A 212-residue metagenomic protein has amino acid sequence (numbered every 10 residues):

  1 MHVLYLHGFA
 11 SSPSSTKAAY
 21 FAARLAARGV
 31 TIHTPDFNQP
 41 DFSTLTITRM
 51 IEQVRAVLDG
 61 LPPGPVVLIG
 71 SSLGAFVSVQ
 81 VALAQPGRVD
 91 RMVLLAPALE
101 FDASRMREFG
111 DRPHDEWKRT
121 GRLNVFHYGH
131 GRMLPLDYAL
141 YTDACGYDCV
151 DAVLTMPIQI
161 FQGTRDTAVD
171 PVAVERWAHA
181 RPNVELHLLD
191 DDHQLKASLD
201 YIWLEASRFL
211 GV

Functional and structural regions predicted by a protein language model:
M1-F37: Short, surface-exposed "cap/lid" segments of acyl-processing enzymes
S15-A22, T48, P171-E175: Short, surface-exposed alpha-helical segments at coil->helix boundaries
T31, D36-D41, A98, D192: Short beta-to-alpha linker loops that shape the active-site pocket of alpha/beta-hydrolase fold enzymes
S43-G60: Alpha/beta-hydrolase active-site loop
G60-G64, V153-L154: Glycine-rich phosphate-binding loop signature in dinucleotide/nucleotide-binding domains
P62-S72: Alpha/beta-hydrolase fold nucleophile elbow
A75-G87, M92: Short glycine-enriched nucleophile-adjacent loop and the immediately C-terminal alpha-helix near the catalytic center
R88-A180, V184-V212: The alpha/beta-hydrolase serine catalytic core
